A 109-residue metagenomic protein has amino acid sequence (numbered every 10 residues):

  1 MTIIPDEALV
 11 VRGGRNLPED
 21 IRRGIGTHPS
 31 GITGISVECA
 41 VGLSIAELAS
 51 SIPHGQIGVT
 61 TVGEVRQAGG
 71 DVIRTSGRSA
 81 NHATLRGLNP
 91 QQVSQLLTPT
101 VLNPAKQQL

Functional and structural regions predicted by a protein language model:
M1-A8, N16-L109: Conserved NAD+-utilizing ADP-ribose enzyme module
